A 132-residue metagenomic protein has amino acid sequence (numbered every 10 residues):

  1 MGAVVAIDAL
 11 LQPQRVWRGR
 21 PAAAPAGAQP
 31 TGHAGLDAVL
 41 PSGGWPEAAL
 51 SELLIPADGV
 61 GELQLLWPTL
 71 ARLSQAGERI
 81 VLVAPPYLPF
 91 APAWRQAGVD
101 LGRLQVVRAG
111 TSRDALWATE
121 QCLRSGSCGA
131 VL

Functional and structural regions predicted by a protein language model:
M1-L82, A91-P92, Q96-L101: Detector for small/aliphatic-rich hydrophobic stretches
R79-L132: Long, charge-dense
